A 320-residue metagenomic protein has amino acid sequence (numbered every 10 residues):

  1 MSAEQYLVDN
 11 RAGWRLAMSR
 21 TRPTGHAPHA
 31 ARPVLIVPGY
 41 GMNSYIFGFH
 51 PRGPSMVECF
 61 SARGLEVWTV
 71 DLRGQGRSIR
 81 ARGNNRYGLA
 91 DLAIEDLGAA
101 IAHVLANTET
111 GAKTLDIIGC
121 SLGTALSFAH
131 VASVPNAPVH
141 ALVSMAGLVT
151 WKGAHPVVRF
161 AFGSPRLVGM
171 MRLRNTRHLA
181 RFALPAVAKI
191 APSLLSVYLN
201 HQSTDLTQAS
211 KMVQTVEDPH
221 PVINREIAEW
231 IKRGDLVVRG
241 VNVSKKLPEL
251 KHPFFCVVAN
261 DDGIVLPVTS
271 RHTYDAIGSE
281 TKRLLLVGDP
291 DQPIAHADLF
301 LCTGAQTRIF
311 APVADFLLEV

Functional and structural regions predicted by a protein language model:
M1-H26: N-terminal cap/lid segment of alpha/beta-hydrolase-fold proteins
P23-L72, G76, A81: Short, surface-exposed "cap/lid" segments of acyl-processing enzymes
R86-N107: Alpha/beta-hydrolase active-site loop
A106, G111-K113, L122-R233: Alpha/beta-hydrolase-fold enzymes
G234, D261-V265: Acidic catalytic loop of the alpha/beta-hydrolase fold
V243, H252, L266-A276: Short alpha-helix in the alpha/beta-hydrolase fold that links the catalytic acid
L250, C256-V258, D262: Short beta-strand/loop motif that positions the catalytic acidic residue of the alpha/beta-hydrolase fold
E280-V320: Catalytic active-site module of serine/aspartate enzymes centered on a nucleophile-bearing elbow/loop
